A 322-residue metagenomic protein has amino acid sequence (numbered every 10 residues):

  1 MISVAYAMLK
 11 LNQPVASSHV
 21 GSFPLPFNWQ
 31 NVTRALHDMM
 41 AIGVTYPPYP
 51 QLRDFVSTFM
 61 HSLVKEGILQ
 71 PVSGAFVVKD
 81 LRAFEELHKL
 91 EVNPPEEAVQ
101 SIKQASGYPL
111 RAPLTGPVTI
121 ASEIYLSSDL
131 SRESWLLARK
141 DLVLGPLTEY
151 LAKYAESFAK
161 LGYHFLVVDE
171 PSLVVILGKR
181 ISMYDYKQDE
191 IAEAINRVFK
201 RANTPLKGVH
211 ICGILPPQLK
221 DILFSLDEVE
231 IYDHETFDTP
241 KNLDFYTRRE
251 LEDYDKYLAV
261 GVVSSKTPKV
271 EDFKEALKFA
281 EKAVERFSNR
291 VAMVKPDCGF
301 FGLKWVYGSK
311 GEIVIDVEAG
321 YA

Functional and structural regions predicted by a protein language model:
M1-A322: Domain-level signal for soluble alpha/beta catalytic cores
